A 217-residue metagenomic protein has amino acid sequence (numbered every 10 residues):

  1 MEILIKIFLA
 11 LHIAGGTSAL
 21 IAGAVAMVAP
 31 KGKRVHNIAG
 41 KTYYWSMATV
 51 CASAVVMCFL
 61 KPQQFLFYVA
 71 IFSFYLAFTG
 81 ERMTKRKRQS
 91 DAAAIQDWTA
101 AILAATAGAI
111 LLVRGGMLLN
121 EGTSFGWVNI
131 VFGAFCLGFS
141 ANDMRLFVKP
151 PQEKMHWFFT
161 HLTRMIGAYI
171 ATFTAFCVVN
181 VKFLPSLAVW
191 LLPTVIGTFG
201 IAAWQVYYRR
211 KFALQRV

Functional and structural regions predicted by a protein language model:
M1-V217: Alpha-helical membrane insertion/targeting regions
